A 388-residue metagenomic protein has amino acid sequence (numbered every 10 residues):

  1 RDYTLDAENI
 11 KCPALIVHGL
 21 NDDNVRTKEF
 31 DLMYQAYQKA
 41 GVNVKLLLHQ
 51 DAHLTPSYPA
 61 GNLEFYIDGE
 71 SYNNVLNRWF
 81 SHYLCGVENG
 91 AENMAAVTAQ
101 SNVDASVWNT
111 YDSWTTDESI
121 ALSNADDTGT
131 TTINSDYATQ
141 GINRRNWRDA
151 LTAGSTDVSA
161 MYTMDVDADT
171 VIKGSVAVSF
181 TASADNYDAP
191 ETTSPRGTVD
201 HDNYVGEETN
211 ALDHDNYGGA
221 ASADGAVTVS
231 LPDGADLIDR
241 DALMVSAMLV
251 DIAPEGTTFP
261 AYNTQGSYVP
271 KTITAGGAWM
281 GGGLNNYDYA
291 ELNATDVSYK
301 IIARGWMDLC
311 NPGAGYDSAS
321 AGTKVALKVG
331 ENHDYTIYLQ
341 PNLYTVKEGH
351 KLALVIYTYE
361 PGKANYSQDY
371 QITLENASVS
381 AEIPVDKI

Functional and structural regions predicted by a protein language model:
R1-L5: Mobile cap/lid helix-loop segments that gate and shape the active-site cleft of serine hydrolases
A7-I10, K39-A40: Extracellular/periplasmic catalytic domains that process cell-envelope and extracellular macromolecules
I10, I16-H18, D22: Short beta-strand/loop motif that positions the catalytic acidic residue of the alpha/beta-hydrolase fold
D23-E29: Conserved alpha/beta-hydrolase "acid-adjacent" motif
Q38-P56: Catalytic histidine neighborhood in serine/cysteine hydrolases with alpha/beta-hydrolase-type architecture
A52-D68: Catalytic histidine-centered segment of alpha/beta-hydrolase-like enzymes
Y66-A91: Catalytic active-site module of serine/aspartate enzymes centered on a nucleophile-bearing elbow/loop
N89-I388: Glycine/threonine-rich phosphate-binding loop and adjacent beta-strand/alpha-helix elements that clamp
